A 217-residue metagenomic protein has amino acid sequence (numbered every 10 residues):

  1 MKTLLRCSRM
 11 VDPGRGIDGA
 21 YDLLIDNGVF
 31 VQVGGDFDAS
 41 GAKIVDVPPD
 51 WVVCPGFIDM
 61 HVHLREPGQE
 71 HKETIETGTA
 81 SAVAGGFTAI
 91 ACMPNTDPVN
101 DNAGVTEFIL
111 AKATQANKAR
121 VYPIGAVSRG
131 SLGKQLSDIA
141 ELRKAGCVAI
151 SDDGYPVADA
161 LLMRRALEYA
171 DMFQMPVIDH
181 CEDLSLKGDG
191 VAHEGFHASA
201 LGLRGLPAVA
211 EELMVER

Functional and structural regions predicted by a protein language model:
M1-G41: N-terminal metal-binding scaffold of metallo-dependent hydrolase/deaminase domains
S8, L23, G28, D50 (+6 more regions): Divalent metal-coordination and catalytic microenvironments
F37-V53: Active-site metal-binding motif and surrounding structural segment of the metallo-beta-lactamase
W51-A113: Metal-associated gating/positioning segment near the N- to mid-region
M60-E73, P94-T96, Y122-Q135, G202-V209: Active-site mouth loops of central-metabolism enzymes
H71-T79, S131-E141, R217: Short, acidic/polar
T77-N100, N117-R129, R143-A158, Q174-E182: Divalent metal-dependent hydrolysis catalytic cores, especially in the metallo-beta-lactamase
L136-R217: Histidine/acidic residue-rich metal-binding segments in metalloenzymes
